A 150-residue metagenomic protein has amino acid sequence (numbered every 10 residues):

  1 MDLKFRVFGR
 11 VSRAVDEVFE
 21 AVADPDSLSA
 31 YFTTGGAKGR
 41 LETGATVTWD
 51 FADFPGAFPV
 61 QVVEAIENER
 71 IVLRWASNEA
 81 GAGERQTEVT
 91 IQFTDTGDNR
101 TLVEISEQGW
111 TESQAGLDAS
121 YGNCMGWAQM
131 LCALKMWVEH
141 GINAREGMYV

Functional and structural regions predicted by a protein language model:
M1-K38: Hydrophobic ligand-binding cavity/cleft-lining segments
D2-F8, T46, A57, R70 (+2 more regions): Intrinsic-disorder/low-complexity, polar/charged segments enriched in Ser/Thr/Lys/Arg/Asp/Glu/Gln
G9, P59-E64, T87-D95: Hydrophobic/aromatic beta-strand elements that line small-molecule binding cavities or substrate pockets in beta-rich
V11, F54, D95-G97: Short loop/turn positions at the edges of beta-strands in beta-sheet-rich folds
V18-F19, L28, V47, V62 (+4 more regions): Hydrophobic pocket/interface hotspot
K38-N78: Glycine-rich portal/gate segments that line the openings of hydrophobic small-molecule binding cavities
N78-Q129: Beta-strand/loop substructures that line and gate deep hydrophobic ligand-binding cavities in soluble
M136-V150: Short, highly charged C-terminal tails/helix-capping segments
